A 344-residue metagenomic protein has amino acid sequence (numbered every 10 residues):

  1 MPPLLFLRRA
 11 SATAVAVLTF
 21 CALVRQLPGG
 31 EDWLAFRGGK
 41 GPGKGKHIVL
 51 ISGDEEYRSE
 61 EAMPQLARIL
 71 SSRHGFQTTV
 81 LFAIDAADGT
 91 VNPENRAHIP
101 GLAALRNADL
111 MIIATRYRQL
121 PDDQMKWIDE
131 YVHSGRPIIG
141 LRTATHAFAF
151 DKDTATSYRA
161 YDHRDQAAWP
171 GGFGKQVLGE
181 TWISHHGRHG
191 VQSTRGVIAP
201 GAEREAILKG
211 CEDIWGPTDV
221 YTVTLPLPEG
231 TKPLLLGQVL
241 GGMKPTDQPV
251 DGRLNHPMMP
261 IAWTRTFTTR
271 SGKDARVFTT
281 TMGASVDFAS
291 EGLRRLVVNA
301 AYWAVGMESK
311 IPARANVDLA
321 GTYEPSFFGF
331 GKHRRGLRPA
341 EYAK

Functional and structural regions predicted by a protein language model:
P2-A14: Bacterial N-terminal signal peptides that target proteins for export
S11-Q26: Bacterial N-terminal signal peptides
G30-G43, E61-A62, I69-R73, G241-K344: Extracellular ligand-binding/catalytic regions of CAZymes and related secreted enzymes and adhesion modules
L34-F36, L50-I51, E55-F148: Helical hinge/lid and interdomain linker segments adjacent to catalytic or ligand-binding clefts that mediate domain
K40-K44, A103-N107, Y131-S134, L225-P228 (+2 more regions): Extracellular/periplasmic catalytic domains that process cell-envelope and extracellular macromolecules
K44, L141-T246, A313-K344: An acidic, glycine-rich "communication" segment
V49, T79, I139, K232-L234 (+1 more regions): Hydrophobic/aromatic beta-strand patches that form the interior of the parallel beta-sheet core in alpha/beta enzyme
G53-E56, G187, V191-R195, L208 (+3 more regions): Active-site rim elements
